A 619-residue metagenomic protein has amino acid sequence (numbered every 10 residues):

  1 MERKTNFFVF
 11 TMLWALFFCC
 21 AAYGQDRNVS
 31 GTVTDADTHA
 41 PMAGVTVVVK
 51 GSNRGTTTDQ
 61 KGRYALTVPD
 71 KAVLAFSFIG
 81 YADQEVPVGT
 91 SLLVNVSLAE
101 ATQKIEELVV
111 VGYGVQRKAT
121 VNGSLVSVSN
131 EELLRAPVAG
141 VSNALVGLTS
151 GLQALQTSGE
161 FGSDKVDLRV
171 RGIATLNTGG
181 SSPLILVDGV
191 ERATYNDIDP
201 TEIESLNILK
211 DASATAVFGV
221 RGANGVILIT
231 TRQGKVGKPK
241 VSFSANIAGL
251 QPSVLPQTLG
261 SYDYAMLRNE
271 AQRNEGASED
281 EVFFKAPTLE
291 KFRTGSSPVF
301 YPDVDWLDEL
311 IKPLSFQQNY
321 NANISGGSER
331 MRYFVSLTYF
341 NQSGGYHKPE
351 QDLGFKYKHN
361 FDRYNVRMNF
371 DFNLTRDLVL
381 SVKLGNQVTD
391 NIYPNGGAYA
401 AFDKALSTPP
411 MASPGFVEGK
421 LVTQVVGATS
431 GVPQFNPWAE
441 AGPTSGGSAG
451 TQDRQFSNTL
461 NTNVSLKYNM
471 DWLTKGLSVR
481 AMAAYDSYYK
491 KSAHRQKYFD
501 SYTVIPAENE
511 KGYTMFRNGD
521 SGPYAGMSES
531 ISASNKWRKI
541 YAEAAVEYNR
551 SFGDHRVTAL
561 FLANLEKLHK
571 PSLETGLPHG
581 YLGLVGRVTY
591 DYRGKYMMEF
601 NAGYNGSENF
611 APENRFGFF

Functional and structural regions predicted by a protein language model:
M1-V366, L380: Short, small/polar-rich motifs associated with maturation and membrane association, primarily at protein termini
E160, I247-Q251, S328, Y339-S343 (+6 more regions): Transmembrane beta-strands of outer-membrane beta-barrel pores
V166, G225, P239, A245 (+7 more regions): Hydrophobic, lipid-facing positions within transmembrane beta-strands of outer-membrane proteins
T231-Q233, G326-S328, L337, M368 (+5 more regions): Residue-level signature of outer-membrane beta-barrel architecture
P252-V254, P298-T338, Q342-Y346, Y357-E440 (+5 more regions): Flexible loop and strand-edge segments within Gram-negative outer membrane beta-barrel domains
T258-Y264, E350-K356, G397-S407, R495-I505 (+3 more regions): Flexible, surface-exposed loop regions and adjacent strand-edge segments of Gram-negative outer-membrane beta-barrel
V304-S325, A412-T429, K497-A611: Outer-membrane beta-barrel transmembrane domain signature of Gram-negative proteins, especially the mid-to-C-terminal
R330-Y333, D377-L380, W472-L477, D554-V557 (+1 more regions): Repeated loop/turn-to-beta-strand initiation elements of outer-membrane beta-barrel proteins
